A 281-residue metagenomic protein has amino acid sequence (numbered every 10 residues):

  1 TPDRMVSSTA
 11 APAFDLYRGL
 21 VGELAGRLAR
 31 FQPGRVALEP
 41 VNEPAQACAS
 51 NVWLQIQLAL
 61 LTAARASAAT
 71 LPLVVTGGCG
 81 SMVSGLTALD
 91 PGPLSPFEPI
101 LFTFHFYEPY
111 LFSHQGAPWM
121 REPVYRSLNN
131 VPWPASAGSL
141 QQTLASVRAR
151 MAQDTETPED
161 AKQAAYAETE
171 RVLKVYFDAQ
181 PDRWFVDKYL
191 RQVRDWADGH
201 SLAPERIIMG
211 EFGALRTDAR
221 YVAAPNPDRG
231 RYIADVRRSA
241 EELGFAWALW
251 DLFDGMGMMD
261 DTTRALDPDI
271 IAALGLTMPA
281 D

Functional and structural regions predicted by a protein language model:
T1, F212, L252: Active-site loop/turn elements of alpha/beta-hydrolase fold enzymes, especially the short glycine-/histidine-rich
P2-S8: Aromatic- and acidic-residue-enriched carbohydrate-binding clefts of CAZyme catalytic domains
T9-R183, R191-L215, E242-F245: Active-site region of glycoside hydrolase catalytic domains
R30, A219-D281: Aromatic-rich peripheral "rim/lid" segments of glycoside hydrolase catalytic domains that contact and position glycan
W53, V186, R229: Charged, low-complexity surface patches
Y176, Y189, N226-R229: Active-site-proximal substrate-binding groove within the catalytic cores of carbohydrate-active enzymes
